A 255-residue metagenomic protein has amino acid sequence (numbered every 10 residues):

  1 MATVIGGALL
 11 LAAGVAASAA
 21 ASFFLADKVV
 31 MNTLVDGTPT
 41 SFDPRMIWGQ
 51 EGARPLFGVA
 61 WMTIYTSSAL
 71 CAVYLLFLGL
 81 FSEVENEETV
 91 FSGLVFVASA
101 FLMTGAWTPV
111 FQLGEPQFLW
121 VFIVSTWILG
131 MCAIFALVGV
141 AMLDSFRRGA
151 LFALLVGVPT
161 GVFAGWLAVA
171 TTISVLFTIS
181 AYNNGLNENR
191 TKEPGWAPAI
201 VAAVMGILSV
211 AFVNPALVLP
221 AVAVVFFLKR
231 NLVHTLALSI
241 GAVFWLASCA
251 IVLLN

Functional and structural regions predicted by a protein language model:
M1-L11, V233-A237: N-terminal membrane topogenic signal
L10-S18, F96-T108, S125-A136, V156-L176 (+1 more regions): Alpha-helical transmembrane segments of multi-pass integral membrane proteins
G14-D36: Alpha-helical transmembrane segments of multi-pass membrane proteins
P44-A60, F152-F163, E188-E193: Short aromatic-rich membrane-water interface segments that cap or initiate transmembrane helices in multi-pass membrane
A69-V121, T126-A150: Internal transmembrane alpha-helix with an interfacial aromatic "cap," most often the third helix
E85-V97, N214-V218, H234-L238: Membrane-interfacial loop-to-transmembrane alpha-helix junctions, especially the N-terminal start
L129, V156-L176, N187-F226: Alpha-helical membrane segments in multi-pass integral membrane proteins
C249-N255: Juxtamembrane boundary at the C-terminal end of a transmembrane helix
